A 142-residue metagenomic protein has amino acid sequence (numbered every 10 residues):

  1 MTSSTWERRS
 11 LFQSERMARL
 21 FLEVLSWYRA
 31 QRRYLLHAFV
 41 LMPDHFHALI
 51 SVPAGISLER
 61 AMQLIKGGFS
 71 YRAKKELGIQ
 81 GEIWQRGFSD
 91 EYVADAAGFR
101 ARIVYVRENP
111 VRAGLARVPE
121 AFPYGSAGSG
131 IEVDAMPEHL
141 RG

Functional and structural regions predicted by a protein language model:
M1-G142: Short catalytic/metal-binding and nucleic-acid-binding patches
